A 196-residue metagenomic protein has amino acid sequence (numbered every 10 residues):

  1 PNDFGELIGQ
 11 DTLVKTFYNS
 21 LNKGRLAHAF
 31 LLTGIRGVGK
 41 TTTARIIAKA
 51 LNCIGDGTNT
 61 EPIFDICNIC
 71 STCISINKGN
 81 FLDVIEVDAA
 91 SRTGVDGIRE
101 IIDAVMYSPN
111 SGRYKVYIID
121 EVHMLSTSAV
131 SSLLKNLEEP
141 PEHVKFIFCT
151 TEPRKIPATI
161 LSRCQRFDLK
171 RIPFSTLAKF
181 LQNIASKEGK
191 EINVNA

Functional and structural regions predicted by a protein language model:
P1-R166, I172-S186, V194: P-loop/Walker A NTP-binding region and its immediately flanking N-terminal helices in P-loop NTPase folds
